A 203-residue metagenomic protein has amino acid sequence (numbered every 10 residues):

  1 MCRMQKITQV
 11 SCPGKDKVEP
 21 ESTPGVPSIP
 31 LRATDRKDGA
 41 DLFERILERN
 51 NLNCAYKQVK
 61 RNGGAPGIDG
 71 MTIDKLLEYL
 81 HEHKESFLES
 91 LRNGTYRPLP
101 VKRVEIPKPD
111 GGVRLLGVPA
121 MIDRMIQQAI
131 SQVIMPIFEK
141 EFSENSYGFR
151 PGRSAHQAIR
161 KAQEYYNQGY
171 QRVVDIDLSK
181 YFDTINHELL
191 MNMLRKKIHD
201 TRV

Functional and structural regions predicted by a protein language model:
M1-V203: Non-catalytic terminal/accessory segments
